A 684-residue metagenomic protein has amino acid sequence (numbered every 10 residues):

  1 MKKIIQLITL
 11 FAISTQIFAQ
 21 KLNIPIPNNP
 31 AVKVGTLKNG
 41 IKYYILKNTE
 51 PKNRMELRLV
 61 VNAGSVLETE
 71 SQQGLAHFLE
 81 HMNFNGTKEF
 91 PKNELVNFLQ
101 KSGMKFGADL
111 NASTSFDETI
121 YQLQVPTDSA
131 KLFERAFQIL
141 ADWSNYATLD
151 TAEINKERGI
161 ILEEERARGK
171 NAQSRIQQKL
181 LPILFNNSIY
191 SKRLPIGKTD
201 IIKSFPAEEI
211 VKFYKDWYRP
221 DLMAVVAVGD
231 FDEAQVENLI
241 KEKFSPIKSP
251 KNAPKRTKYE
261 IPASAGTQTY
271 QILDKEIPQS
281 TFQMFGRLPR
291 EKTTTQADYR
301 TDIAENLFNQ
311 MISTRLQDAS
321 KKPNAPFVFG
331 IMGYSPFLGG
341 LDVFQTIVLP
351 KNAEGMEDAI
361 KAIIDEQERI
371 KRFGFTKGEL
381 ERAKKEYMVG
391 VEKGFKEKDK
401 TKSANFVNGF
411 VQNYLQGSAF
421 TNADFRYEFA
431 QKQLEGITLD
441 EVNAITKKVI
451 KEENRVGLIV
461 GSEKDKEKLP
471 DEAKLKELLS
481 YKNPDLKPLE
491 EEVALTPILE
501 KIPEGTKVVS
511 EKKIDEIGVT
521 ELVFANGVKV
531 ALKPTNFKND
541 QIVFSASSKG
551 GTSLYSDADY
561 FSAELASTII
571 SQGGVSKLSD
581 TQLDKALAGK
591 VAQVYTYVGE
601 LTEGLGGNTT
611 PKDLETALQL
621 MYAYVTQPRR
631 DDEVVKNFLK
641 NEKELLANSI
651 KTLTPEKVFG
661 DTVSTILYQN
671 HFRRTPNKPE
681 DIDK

Functional and structural regions predicted by a protein language model:
M1-K21: Bacterial Sec-dependent N-terminal signal peptides
A19-K42, D232-K275, Q279-P289, T293-T294 (+7 more regions): Proteolytic maturation boundary segments
L46, P51-E68, L75-A76, N93-D142 (+10 more regions): M16 family metallopeptidases and their MPP-like homologs
M82-F90: Metal-associated gating/positioning segment near the N- to mid-region
F98, Y146-L149, I154, I437 (+3 more regions): Peptidyl-prolyl cis-trans isomerase
N145, E153, R158-R166, K170-E209 (+9 more regions): Hydrophobic, small-residue-rich alpha-helical packing segments that form membrane-like cores
D150, S249-A253, R372-L380, D631: Flexible helix-coil linker/hinge segments at domain or subdomain boundaries
